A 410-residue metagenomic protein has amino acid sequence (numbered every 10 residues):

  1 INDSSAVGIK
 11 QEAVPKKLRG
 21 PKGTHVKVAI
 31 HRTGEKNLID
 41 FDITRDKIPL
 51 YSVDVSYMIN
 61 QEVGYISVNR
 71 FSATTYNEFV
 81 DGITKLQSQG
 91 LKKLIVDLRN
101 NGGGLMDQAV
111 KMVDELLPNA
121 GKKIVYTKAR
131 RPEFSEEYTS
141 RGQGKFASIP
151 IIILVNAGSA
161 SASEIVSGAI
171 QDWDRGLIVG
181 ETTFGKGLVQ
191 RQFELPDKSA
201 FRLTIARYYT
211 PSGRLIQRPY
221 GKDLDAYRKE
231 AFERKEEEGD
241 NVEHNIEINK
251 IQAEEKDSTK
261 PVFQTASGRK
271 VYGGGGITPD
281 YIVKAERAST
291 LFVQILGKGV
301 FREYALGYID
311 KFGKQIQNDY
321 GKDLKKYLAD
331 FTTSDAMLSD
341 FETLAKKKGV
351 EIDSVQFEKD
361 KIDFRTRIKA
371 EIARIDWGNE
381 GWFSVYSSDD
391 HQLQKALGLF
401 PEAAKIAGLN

Functional and structural regions predicted by a protein language model:
I1-F201: Cleft-lining beta-strand/loop regions that shape enzyme active-site pockets
K27, I205, K260: Conserved beta-strand and immediately adjacent loop positions that scaffold enzyme active sites
A29-T33, Y209, Q264: A generic structural motif
T44, R130, A206, G221 (+1 more regions): Residue-level structural signal for beta-strand termini and adjacent loop
L50-V53, A73-N77, P211-S212, V271-G273 (+1 more regions): Short, solvent-exposed loop/turn elements at domain surfaces
R191, L203-L224: Extended catalytic-interface subdomain
L215-I216, Y220-N410: Conserved functional hotspot residues or short segments at active or partner-binding sites across diverse domains
